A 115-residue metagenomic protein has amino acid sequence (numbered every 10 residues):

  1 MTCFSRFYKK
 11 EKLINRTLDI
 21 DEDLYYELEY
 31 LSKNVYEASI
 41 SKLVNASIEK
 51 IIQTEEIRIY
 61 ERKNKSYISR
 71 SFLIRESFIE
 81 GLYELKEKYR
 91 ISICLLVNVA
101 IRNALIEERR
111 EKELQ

Functional and structural regions predicted by a protein language model:
M1-E22, Q53-F78: Short Lys/Arg-rich basic patches
C3-K9, E80-Y89, A104-E113: Short, highly charged low-complexity linear segments
K9-K12, K33, K42, K50 (+3 more regions): Context-gated lysine
D21-K42, A46, E76-L95, N103: Surface-exposed, Lys/Arg-rich phosphate-binding patches that contact polyanionic backbones
A38-E61, I91-Q115: Short, basic amphipathic alpha-helical segments that act as recognition/interaction helices in nucleic-acid-binding
